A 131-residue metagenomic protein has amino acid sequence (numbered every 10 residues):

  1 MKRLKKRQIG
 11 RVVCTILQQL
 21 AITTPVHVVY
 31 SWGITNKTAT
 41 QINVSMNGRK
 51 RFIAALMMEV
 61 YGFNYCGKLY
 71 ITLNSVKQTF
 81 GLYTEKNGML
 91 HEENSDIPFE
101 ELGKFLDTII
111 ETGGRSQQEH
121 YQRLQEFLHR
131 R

Functional and structural regions predicted by a protein language model:
K2-F63: Negatively charged, low-complexity tracts enriched in Asp/Glu with abundant Ser/Thr
K2-K6, K37, K50, K68 (+3 more regions): Context-gated lysine
K2-V12, G88-R131: Mixed-charge, Lys/Arg-enriched low-complexity segments
V29-G33, R51, G62, T79 (+3 more regions): Intrinsic disorder/low-structure terminal segments
T35, I42, M46, L73 (+3 more regions): Intrinsic-disorder/low-complexity regions
Y65-I97: Intrinsically disordered, low-complexity regulatory segments enriched in Ser/Thr/Pro and charged residues
